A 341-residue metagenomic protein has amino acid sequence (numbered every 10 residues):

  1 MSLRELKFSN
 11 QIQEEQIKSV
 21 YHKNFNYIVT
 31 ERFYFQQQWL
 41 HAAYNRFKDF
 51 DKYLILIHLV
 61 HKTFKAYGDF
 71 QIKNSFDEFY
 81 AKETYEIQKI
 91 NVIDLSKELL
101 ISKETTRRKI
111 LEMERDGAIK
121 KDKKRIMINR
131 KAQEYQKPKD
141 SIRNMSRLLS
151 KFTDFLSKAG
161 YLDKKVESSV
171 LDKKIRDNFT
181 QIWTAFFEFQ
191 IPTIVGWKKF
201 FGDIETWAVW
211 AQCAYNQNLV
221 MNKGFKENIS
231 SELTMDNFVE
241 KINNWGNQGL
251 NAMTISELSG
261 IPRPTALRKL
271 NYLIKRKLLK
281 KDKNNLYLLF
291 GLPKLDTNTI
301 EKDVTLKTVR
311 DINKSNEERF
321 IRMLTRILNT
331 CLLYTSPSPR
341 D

Functional and structural regions predicted by a protein language model:
M1-I57, K158-W207, A211: N-terminal leader segment of winged-helix/HTH proteins
K52-Q88, A208-Q248: Short helix->loop/beta-hairpin flanking segments within DNA-binding domains
K82, I87-K97, M113, Q248-E257: A short alpha-helical element within helix-turn-helix/winged-helix DNA-binding domains across DNA-binding proteins
I101-E112, P262-Y272: Short amphipathic alpha-helical interaction segments
R115-K124, I274-N284: A short, conserved structural fragment
K124-R130, N285-G291: Minor-groove-contacting beta-hairpin "wing" of winged helix-turn-helix DNA-binding domains
Q136-Y161, D296-L332: Short, amphipathic alpha-helical interaction segments positioned at domain boundaries
Y334-D341: Conserved small/polar residues in nucleotide/adenosyl-binding loops
